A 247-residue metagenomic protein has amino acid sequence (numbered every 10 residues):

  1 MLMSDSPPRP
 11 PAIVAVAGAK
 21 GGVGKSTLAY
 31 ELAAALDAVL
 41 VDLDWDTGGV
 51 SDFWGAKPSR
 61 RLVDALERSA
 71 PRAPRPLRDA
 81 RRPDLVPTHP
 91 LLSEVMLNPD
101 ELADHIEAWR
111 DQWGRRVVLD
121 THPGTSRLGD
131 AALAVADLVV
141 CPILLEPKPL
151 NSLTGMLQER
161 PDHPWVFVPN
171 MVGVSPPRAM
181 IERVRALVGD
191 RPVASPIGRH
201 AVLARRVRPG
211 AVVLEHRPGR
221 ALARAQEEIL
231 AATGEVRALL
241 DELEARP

Functional and structural regions predicted by a protein language model:
M1-I13, D162, M171, D241-P247: Acidic-aromatic/histidine active-site loop/patch
P8-W45: Walker A/P-loop phosphate-binding motif and the immediately C-terminal alpha-helix
A17-G18, V39-R115, R208: P-loop/Walker-type NTP enzyme "switch/lid" segment
L97-I106, G155-P176: P-loop/Walker A phosphate-binding loop and immediately adjacent motor/lid segment at beta-alpha junctions
G124-E146: Inter-motif core of Ras-like GTPase G domains
A134, Q158-H163, A186-G189: Short, conserved loop/helix-junction motifs that constitute active-site signature segments in enzyme catalytic cores
M171-P176, I181-R217: Beta-strand-loop-alpha "switch" segments that mediate conformational coupling across diverse proteins
R206-V236: C-terminal boundary of histidine-terminating zinc-finger modules
